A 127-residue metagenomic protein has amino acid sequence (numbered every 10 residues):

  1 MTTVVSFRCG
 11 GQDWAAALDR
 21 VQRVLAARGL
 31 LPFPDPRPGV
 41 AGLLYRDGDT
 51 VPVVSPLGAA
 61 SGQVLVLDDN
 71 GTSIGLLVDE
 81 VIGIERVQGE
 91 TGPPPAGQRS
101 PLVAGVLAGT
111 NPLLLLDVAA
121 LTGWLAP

Functional and structural regions predicted by a protein language model:
M1-P127: An acidic, low-aromatic, low-complexity terminal/linker signal
